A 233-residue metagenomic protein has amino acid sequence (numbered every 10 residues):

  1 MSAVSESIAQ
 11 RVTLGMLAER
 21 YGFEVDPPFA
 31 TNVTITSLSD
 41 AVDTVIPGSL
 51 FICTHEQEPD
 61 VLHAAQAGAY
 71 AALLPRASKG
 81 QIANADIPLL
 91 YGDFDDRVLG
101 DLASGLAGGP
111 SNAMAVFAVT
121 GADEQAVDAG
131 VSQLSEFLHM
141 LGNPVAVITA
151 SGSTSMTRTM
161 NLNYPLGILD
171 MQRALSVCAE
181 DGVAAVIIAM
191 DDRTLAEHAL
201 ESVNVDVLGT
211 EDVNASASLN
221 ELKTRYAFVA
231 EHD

Functional and structural regions predicted by a protein language model:
S2-D101, A227: N-terminal leader/targeting and accessory segments in enzymes
S104-D233: Phosphate-binding loop of NTP-binding sites
